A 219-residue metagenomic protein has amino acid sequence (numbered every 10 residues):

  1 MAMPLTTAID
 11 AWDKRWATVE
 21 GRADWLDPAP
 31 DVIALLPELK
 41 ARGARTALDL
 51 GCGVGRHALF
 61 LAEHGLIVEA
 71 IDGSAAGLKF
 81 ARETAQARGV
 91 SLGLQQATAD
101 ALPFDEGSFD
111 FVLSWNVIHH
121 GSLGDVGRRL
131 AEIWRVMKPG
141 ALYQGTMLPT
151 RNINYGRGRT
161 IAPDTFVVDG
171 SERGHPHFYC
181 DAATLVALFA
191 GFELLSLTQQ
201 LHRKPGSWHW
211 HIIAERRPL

Functional and structural regions predicted by a protein language model:
A2-A44, V54-A101, D125, L142-L219: Class I (Rossmann-like) S-adenosyl-L-methionine-dependent methyltransferase catalytic domain, capturing the SAM-binding
L50: Conserved beta-strand/loop positions that form the S-adenosyl-L-methionine
D100-V112: A short acidic, Gly/Pro-enriched loop at the edge of an enzyme's catalytic core that lines a small-molecule cofactor
S114-V117: A short beta-strand submotif of the Rossmann-like class I SAM-dependent methyltransferase core that lines
H119-G121: A short His-aromatic
G127-P139: A short glycine-rich, Lys/Arg-flanked "PGG" loop and its adjoining helix->strand segment in the class I
